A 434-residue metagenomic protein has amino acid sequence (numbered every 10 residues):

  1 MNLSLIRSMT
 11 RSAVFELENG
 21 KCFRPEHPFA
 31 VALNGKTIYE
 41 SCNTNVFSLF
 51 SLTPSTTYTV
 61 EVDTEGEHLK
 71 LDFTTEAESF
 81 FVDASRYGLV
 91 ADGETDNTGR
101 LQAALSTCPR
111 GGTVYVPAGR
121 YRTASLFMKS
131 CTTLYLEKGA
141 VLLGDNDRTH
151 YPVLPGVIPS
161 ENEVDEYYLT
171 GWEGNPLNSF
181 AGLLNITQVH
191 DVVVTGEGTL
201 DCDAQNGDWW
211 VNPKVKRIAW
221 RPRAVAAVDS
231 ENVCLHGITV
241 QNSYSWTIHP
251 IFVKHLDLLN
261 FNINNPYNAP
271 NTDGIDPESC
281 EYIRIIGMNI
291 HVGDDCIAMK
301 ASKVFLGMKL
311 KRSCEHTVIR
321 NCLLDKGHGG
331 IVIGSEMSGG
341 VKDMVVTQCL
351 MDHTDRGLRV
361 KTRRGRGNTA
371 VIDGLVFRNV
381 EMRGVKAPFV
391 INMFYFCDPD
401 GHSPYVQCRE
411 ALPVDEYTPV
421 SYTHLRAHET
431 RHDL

Functional and structural regions predicted by a protein language model:
M1-Y115, R122, K129, T133 (+3 more regions): Extracellular "leader-to-stem" segments immediately downstream of a signal peptide or signal-anchor in secreted/lumenal
L105-S106, R122-K129, W246-F252, G287-M288 (+3 more regions): Short, T/G/N/S-enriched strand-turn elements that build extracellular solenoid repeat scaffolds
Y115-V116, L183, A226, C234 (+3 more regions): Short catalytic-loop micro-motif centered on adjacent basic/acidic residues
K138-G139, H190-T199, E231-N242, K254-P266 (+5 more regions): Right-handed parallel beta-helix
D145-N178, D201-P222, I263-D273, G293-L310 (+3 more regions): Acidic/polar low-complexity surface segments
P213, R217-F252, D257: Internal alpha/beta core interface subdomains
T423-H432: Conserved small/polar residues in nucleotide/adenosyl-binding loops
